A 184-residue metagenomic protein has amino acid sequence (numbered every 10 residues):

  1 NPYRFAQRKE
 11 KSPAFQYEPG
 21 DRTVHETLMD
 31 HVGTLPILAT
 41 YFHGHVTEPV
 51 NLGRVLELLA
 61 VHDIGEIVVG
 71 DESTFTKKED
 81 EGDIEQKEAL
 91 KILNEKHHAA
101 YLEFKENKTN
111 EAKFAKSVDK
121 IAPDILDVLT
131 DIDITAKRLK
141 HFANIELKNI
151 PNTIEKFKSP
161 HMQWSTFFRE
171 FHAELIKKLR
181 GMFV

Functional and structural regions predicted by a protein language model:
N1-V184: Alpha-helical, largely C-terminal catalytic domains that coordinate divalent metal ions via clustered Asp/Glu/His
